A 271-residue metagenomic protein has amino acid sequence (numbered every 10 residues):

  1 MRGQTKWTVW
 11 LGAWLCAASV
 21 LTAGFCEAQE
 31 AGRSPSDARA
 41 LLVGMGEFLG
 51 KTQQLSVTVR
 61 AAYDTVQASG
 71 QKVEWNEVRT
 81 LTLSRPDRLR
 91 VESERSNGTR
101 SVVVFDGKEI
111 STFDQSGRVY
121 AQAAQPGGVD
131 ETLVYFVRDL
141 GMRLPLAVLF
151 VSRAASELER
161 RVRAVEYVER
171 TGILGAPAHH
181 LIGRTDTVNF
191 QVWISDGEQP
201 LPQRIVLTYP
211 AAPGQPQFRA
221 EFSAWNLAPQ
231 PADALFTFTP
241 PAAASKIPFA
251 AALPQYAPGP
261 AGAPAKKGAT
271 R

Functional and structural regions predicted by a protein language model:
M1-W7: N-terminal secretory signal peptides that target proteins for export/translocation
W10-A23: Bacterial N-terminal signal peptides
A23-E30: Boundary at the C-terminal end of the N-terminal hydrophobic targeting segment
R33, A38-V119, P200: N-terminal mature ectodomain segment of secretory-pathway/periplasmic proteins
R33-S36, R60, S111-T112, A121 (+1 more regions): Gly/Pro-enriched, hydrophobic low-complexity segments that function as extracytoplasmic propeptides/linkers
T112-V148: Acidic/charged, solvent-exposed loop-and-adjacent secondary-structure segments enriched in E/D, K/R, S/T, and G/P
A154-L158: Edge strands and adjacent loops of beta-rich recognition modules
A242-R271: Gram-negative outer-membrane assembly/targeting C-terminal domains
